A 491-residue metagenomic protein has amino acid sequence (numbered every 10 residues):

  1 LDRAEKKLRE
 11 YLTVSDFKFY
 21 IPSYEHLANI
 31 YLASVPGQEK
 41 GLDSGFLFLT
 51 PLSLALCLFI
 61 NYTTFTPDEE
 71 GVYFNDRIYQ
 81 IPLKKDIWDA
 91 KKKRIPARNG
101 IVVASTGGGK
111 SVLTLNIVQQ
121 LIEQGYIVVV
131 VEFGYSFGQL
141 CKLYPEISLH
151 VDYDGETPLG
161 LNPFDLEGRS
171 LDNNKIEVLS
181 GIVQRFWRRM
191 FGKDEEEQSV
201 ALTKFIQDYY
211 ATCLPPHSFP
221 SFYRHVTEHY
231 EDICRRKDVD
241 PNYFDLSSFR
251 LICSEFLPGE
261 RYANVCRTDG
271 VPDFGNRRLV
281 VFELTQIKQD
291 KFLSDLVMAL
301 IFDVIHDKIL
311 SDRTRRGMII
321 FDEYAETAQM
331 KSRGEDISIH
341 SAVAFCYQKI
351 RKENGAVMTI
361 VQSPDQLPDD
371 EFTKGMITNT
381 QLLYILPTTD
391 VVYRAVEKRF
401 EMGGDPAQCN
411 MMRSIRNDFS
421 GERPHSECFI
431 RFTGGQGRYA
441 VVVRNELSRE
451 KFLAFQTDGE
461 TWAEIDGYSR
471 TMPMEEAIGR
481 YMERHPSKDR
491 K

Functional and structural regions predicted by a protein language model:
L1-N99: Basic- and hydrophobic-enriched, low-structure N-terminal and domain-boundary segments that flank ATP-binding catalytic
K18, Q80-I81, I87-G108, V112-Q120 (+3 more regions): Conserved P-loop NTPase motor cores
Y24-L32, Q80, Q198-Q207, P220-T227 (+1 more regions): A glycine-rich phosphate-binding loop feature that marks nucleotide/adenosyl-phosphate handling sites
Y24-T64, S105-G107, D312, L367-K491: C-terminal regions of RecA-like/P-loop NTPase motor modules
I95-A97, E156-F164, V178-R185, F219-E231 (+2 more regions): Short acidic (Asp/Glu) and glycine-rich catalytic loops that position anionic groups and cofactors
N116-T212: Switch/coupling segment of Walker-type NTPase motor domains
L143, V271-F274, T373-T378: Short, conserved catalytic or adaptor-binding loops enriched in Gly and charged residues
K204, D208-V281, T285, D295-L296 (+2 more regions): Conserved P-loop NTPase motor module
